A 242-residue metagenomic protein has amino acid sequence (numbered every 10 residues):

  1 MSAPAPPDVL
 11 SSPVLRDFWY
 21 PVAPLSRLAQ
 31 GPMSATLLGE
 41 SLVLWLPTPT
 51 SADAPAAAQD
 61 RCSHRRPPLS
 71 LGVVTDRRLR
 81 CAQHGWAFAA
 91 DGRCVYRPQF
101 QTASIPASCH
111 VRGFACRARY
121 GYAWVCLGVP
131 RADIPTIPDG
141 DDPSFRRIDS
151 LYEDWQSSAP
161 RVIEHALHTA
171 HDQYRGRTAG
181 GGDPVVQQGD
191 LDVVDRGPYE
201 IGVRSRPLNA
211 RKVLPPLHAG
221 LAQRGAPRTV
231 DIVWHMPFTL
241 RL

Functional and structural regions predicted by a protein language model:
S2-D8, A23-R147: Rieske [2Fe-2S] iron-sulfur-binding domain
P6, Y20, P24, V73 (+1 more regions): A short, aromatic/hydrophobic, helix- or strand-capping loop or linear motif that either lines the entrance/gate
L15-Y20, R93-F100, Q173-R175: Short Pro/Gly-enriched beta-strand edge/turn motifs at strand-loop
F18-Y20, E40, R112, Q187-G189 (+1 more regions): Short beta-strand or tight-loop elements that sit immediately N-terminal to catalytic metal-binding acidic residues
P21, A115, Y152-D154: Generic structural detector for well-ordered beta-strands
A54, R131-L242: C-terminal catalytic domain of Rieske-type non-heme iron oxygenases
